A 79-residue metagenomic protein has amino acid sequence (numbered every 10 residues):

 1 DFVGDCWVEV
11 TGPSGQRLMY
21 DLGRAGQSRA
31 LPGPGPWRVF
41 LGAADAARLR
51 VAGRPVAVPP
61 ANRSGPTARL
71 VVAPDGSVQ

Functional and structural regions predicted by a protein language model:
D1-W7, G15: Short loop/turn and low-complexity linker motifs enriched in small/turn-promoting residues
T11-Q79: Extracytoplasmic
